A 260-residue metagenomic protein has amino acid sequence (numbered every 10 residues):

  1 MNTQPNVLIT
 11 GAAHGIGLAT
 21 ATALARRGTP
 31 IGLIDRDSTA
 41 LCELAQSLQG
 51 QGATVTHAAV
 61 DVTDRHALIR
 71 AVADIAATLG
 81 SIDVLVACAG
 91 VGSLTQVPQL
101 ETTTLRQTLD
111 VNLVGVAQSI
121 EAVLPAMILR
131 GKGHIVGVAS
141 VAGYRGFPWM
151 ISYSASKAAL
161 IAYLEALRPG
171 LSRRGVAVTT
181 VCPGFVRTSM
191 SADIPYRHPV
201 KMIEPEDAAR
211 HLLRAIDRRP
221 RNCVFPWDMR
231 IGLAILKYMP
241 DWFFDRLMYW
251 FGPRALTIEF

Functional and structural regions predicted by a protein language model:
A13-G15: Conserved glycine-rich cofactor-binding loop
R27-L44: Conserved glycine-rich Rossmann-like NAD(P)H-binding loop of the short-chain dehydrogenase/reductase
S38-T39, A59-R70, T102: The beta1-alpha1 cofactor-binding region of Rossmann-like NAD(H)/NADP(H)-dependent oxidoreductases
Q96-V97, E101-L109: Substrate-binding pocket helix/loop in short-chain dehydrogenase/reductase
I120, S156: Active-site helix of classical SDR
S140: Residue(s) in the substrate-gating loop at a strand-loop-helix junction that position the organic substrate next
T180, Y196-G232: C-terminal helical subdomain
